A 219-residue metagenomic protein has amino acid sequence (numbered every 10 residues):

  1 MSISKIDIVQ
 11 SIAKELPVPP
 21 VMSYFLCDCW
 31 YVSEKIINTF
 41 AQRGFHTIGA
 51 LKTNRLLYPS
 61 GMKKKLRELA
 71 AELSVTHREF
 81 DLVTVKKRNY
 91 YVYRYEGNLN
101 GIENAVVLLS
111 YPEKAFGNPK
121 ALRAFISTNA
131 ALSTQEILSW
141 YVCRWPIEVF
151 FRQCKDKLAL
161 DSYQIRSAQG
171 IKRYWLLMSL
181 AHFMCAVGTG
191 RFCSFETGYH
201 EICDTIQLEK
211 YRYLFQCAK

Functional and structural regions predicted by a protein language model:
M1-K219: Single, function-defining residue in the core of a domain
